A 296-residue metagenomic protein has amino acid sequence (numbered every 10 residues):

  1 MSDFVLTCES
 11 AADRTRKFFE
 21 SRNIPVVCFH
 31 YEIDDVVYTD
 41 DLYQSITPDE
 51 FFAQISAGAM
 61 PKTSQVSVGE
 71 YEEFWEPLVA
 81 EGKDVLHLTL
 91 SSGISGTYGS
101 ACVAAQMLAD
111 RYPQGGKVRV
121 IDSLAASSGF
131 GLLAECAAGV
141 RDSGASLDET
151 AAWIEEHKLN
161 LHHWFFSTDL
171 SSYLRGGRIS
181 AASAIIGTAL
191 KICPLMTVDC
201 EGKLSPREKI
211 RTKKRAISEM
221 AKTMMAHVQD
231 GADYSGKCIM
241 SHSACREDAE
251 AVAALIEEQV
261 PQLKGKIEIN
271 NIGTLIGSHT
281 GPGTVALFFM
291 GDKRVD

Functional and structural regions predicted by a protein language model:
D3-V5, A11-H30, T97, A101-Q106 (+3 more regions): Mixed-charge interfacial surface used for oligomerization/domain docking and macromolecular partner engagement
V5-E70: N-terminal glycine-rich anion-binding loop in soluble enzyme alpha/beta folds
D34, G93, G202: Positions that flank functional sites
S45-F52, W75, A80, M107: A short glycine/small-residue-enriched secondary-structure motif
S56-S92, G99-V103, L147, A151: Glycine-rich phosphate- or other oxyanion-binding loops that anchor nucleotides, phosphorylated ligands
T89-S91, I121-L124: Short beta-strand->loop
